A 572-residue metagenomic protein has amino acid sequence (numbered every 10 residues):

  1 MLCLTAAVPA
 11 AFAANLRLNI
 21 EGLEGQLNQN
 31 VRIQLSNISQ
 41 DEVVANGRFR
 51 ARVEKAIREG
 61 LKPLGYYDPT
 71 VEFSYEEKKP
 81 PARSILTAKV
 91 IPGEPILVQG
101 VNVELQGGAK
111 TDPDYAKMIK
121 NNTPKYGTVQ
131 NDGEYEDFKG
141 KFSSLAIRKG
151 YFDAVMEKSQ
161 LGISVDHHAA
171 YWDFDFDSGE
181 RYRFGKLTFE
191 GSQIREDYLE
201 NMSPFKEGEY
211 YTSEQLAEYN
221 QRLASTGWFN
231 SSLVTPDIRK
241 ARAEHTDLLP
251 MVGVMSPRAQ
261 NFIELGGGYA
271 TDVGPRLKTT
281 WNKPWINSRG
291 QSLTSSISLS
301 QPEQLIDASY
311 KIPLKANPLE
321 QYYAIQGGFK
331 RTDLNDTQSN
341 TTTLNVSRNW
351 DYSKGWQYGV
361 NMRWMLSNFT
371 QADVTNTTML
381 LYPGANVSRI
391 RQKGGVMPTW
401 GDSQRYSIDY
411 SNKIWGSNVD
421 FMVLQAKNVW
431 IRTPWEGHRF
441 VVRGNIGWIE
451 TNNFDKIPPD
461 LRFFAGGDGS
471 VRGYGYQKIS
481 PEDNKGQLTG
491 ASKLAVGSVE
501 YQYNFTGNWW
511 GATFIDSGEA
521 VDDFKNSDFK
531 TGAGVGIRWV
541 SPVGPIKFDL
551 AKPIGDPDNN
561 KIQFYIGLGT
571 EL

Functional and structural regions predicted by a protein language model:
M1-A7: Bacterial N-terminal signal peptides
F12-Q26, S36-T271, P275, T280 (+3 more regions): Periplasmic polypeptide-binding modules associated with outer-membrane biogenesis and secretion
L105, E190-Q193, Y269, N340-N345 (+5 more regions): Flexible, surface-exposed loop regions and adjacent strand-edge segments of Gram-negative outer-membrane beta-barrel
G108, K117, T212-R405, R432 (+4 more regions): Gram-negative/organellar outer-membrane beta-barrel architecture
F184-G185, Y198-L199, S232, F262-L265 (+10 more regions): Extended hydrophobic-aromatic, low-complexity segments
F205-Y210, W285, A520, N526: C-terminal soluble interaction/assembly domains
D373, L380-F505, T513-S517, V521-D523 (+1 more regions): C-terminal outer-membrane beta-barrel translocator/porin domains of Gram-negative envelope proteins and their
G518, D522-I546, I554, D558 (+1 more regions): C-terminal structured "cap/appendage" subdomains that terminate the fold
